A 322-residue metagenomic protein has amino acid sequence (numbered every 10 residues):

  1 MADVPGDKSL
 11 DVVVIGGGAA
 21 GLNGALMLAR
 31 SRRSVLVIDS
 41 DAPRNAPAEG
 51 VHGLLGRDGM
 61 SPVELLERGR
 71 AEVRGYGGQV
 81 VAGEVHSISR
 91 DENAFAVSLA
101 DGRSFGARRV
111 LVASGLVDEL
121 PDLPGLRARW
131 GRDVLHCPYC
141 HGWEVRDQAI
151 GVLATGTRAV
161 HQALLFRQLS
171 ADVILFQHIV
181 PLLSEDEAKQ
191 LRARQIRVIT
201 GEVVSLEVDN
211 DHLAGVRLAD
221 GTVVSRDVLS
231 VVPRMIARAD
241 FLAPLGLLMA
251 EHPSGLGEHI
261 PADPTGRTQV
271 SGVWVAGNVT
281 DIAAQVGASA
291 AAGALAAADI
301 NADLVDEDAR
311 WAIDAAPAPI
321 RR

Functional and structural regions predicted by a protein language model:
M1-V12, V80-Q148, V228, S254-T265: FAD-binding core/adjacent interface of flavoenzyme oxidoreductases
A2, A128-E144, M235-A283, L295 (+1 more regions): FAD-site-proximal beta/loop scaffold in flavoenzymes
D3-V4, L10-E64, Q148-A149, T157-P181: Beta1-alpha1 glycine-rich phosphate/pyrophosphate-binding loop at the start of Rossmann-like nucleotide-binding domains
G16, A107, A113-G115, L120-D122 (+4 more regions): Short, well-ordered coil/turn residues at beta-beta hairpins and beta-strand->alpha-helix junctions within
A25, V160-Q162, A276-R322: A conserved FAD-binding loop/helix module that cradles the flavin
R30, S34, S40-A42, E49-Y76 (+2 more regions): N-terminal glycine-rich dinucleotide-binding loop that anchors FAD/FMN and/or NAD(P) in oxidoreductases
E67-N93, V97-L99, S104-A107, S170-G257 (+1 more regions): A Rossmann-like FAD-binding core segment of flavoenzymes
R132-Y139, G151-Q162, L183-E185: Active-site glycine-rich loop that binds ribose-phosphate moieties when present
